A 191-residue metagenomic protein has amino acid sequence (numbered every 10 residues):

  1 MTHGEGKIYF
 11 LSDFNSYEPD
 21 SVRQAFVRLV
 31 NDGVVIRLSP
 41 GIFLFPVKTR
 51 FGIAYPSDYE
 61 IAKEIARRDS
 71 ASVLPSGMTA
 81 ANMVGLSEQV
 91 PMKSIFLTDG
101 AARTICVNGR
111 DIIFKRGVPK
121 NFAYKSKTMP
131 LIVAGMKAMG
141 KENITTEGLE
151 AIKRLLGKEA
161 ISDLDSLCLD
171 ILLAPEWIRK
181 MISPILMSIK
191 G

Functional and structural regions predicted by a protein language model:
M1-I65: Short beta-edge/loop segments at beta->alpha junctions of small alpha/beta modules that act as binding/recognition
V22, S76-G77, T128: Amphipathic alpha-helical interface surfaces
D32, V84-S87, M139, E159: Residues at alpha-helix termini
R37-G41, D69-V107: Short gly/ser-rich loop at a beta-strand->alpha-helix junction or flexible surface loop bordering the NTP-binding
E64, M78-T79, A138-N143: Positively charged, aromatic-accented nucleic-acid-binding surfaces
C106-R116: A short, charged helix-loop
V118-G191: Hydrophobic alpha-helical interaction segments
